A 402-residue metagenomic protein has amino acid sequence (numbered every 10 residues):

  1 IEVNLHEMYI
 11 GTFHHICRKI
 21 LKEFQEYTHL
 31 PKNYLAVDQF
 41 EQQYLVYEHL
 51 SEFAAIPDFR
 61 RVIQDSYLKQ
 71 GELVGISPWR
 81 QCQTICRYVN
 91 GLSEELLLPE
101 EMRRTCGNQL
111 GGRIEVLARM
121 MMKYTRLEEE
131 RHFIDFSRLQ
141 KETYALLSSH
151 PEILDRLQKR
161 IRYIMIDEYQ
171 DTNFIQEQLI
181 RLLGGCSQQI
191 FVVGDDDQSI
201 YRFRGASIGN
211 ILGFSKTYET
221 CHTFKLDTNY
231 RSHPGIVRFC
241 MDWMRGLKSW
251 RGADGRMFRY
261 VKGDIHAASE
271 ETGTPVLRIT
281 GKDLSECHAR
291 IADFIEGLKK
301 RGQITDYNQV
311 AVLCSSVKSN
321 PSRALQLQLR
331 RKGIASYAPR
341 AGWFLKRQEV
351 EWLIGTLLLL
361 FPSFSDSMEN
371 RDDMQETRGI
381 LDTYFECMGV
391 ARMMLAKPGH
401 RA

Functional and structural regions predicted by a protein language model:
I1-V74, G209-G213: Conserved P-loop NTPase-based nucleic-acid remodeling module centered on helicase motor cores
Y9, F13, L35-V46, Q109-G213 (+1 more regions): Conserved helicase NTPase motor core
I16, E23, Y27, H49-I56 (+10 more regions): Phosphate/oxyanion-binding loops and surfaces in catalytic or ligand/nucleic-acid-binding neighborhoods
N33, R61-Q64, L98-T105, R131-K141 (+3 more regions): Short coil/turn segments at secondary-structure boundaries
F40-E128, A402: Coupling/switch/interface segments within P-loop NTPase motor domains and analogous charged loops in nucleic-acid
N90, Q326, L357-A402: Conserved helicase C-terminal RecA-like lobe
G111-L117, K123, F133, Q303 (+2 more regions): Accessory C-terminal helicase-associated subdomains
K159, M165-I166, Q170, F174-E369: Conserved motor-region signature of P-loop NTPase helicases/translocases
